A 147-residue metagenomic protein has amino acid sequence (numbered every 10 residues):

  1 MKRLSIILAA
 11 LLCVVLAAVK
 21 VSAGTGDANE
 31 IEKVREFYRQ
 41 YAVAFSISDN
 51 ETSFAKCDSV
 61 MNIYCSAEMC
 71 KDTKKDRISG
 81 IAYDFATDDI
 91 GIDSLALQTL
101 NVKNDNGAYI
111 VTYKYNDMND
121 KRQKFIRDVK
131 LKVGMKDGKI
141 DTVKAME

Functional and structural regions predicted by a protein language model:
M1-G26: Bacterial Sec-dependent N-terminal signal peptides
G26-D49: Short, aromatic-enriched amphipathic alpha-helices that serve as compact interaction elements
I47-D76: Short, well-ordered alpha-helical segments enriched in acidic and aromatic residues
K75-K121: Surface-exposed, charged secondary-structure patches
R122-E147: Short beta-strand edge/turn micro-motifs at domain boundaries
